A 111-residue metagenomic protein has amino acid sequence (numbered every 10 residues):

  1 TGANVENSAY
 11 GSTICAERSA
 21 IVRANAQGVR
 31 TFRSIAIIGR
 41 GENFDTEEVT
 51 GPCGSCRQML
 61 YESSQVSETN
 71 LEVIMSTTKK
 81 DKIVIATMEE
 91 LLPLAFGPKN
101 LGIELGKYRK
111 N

Functional and structural regions predicted by a protein language model:
T1-G39: Helix-adjacent hinge/juxtasegments
G28-N111: C-terminal binding/interaction regions
